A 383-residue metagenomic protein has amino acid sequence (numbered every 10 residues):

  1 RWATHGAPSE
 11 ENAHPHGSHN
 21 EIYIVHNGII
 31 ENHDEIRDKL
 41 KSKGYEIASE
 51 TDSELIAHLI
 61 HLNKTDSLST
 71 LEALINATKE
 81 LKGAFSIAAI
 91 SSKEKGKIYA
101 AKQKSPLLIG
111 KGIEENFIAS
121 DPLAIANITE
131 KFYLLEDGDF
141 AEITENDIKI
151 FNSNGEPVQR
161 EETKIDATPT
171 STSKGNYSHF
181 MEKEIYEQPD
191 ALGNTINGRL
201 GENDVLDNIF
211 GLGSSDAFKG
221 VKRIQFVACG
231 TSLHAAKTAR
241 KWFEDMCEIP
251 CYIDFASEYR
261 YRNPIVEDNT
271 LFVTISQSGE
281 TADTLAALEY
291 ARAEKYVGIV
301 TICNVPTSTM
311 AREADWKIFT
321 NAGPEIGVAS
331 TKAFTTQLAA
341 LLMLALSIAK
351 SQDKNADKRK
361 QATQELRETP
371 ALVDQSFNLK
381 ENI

Functional and structural regions predicted by a protein language model:
R1-K174, S178, E187-G220, A356 (+2 more regions): Conserved short alpha-helical segments that host acidic/polar catalytic motifs at enzyme active sites
K174, E184, V328: Active-site cores of enzymes that catalyze phosphoryl transfer or operate on phosphate-rich substrates
D216-K354, R359-E368: Glycine-rich phosphate-binding loops that contact phosphosugars or nucleotide phosphates
